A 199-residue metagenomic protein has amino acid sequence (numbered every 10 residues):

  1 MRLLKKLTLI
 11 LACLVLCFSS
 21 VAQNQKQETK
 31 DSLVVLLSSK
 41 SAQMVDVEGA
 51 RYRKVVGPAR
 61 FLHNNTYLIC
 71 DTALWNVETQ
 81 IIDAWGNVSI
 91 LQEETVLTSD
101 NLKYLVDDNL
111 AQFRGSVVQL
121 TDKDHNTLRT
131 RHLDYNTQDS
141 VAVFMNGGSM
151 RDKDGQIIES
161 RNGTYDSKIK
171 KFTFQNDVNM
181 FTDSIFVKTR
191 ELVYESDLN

Functional and structural regions predicted by a protein language model:
M1-K26: Bacterial Sec-dependent N-terminal signal peptides
Q23-N199: N-terminal amphipathic/hydrophobic interface segments
